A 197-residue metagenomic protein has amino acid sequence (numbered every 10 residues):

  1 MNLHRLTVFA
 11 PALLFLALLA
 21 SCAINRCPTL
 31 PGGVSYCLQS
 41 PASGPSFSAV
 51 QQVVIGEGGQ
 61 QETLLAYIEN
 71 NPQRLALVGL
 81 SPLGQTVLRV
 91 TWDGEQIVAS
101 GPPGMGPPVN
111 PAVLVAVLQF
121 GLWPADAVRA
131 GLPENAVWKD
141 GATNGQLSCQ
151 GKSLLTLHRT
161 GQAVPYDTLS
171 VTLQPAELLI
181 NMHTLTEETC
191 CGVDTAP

Functional and structural regions predicted by a protein language model:
N2-A12: Bacterial N-terminal signal peptides that target proteins for export
L18-S21: C-terminal motif of bacterial Sec signal peptides marking the signal peptidase cleavage site
A23-C27, P31-G33, V50-Q52, Q85 (+3 more regions): Mature, soluble, non-transmembrane domains
P41-A76: Post-signal-peptide N-terminal segment of Sec-exported extracytoplasmic proteins
Y67-E69, T91, K139: Well-ordered beta-strand positions
Q73, D93-E95, T143: Envelope-exposed proteins and targeting segments
R74-A76, L83-T86: Primarily extracytoplasmic ectodomains and periplasmic/lumenal surface modules that are beta-strand-rich
